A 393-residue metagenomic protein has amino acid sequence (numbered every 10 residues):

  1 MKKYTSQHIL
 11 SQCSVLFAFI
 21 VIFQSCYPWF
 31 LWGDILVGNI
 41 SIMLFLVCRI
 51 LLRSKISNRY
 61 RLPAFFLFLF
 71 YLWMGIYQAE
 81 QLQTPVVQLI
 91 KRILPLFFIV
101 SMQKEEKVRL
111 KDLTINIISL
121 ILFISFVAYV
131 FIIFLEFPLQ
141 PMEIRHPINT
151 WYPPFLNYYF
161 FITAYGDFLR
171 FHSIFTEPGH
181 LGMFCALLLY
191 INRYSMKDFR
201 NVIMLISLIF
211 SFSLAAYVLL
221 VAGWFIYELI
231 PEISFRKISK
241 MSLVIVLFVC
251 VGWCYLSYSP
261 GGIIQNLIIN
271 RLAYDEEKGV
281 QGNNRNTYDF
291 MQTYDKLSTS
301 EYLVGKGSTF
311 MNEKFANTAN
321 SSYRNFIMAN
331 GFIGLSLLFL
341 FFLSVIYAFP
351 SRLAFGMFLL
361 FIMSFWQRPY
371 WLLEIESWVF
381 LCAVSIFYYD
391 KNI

Functional and structural regions predicted by a protein language model:
C13-P28, I42-I99, F361-M363: N-terminal hydrophobic segments of proteins, predominantly signal-anchor/transmembrane helices of inner/organellar
Y27-V37, Y77-K91, F175-G182, F199-L229 (+2 more regions): Helix-loop-helix junctions and helix-breaking kinks within/between transmembrane helices of multi-pass membrane
L44, M357-I362, L372-I393: Transmembrane alpha-helices of multi-pass inner-membrane enzymes
L46-R49, Q78-I133, L338-S344: Transmembrane alpha-helical segments and their membrane-water interfaces
I76, I132, P231-E276, D295-T299: A membrane-periplasm/extracellular boundary helix in multi-pass inner-membrane enzymes that assemble envelope glycans
I115-L139, Y159-F212, Y217-L229: Alpha-helical transmembrane segments of multi-pass inner-membrane proteins
V221-L229, K237-S242, A329-W366, D390: Hydrophobic transmembrane alpha-helices and their immediate junctions
I263-N330, E374: Long extracytoplasmic/lumenal interhelical loops at the membrane interface of multi-pass membrane proteins
